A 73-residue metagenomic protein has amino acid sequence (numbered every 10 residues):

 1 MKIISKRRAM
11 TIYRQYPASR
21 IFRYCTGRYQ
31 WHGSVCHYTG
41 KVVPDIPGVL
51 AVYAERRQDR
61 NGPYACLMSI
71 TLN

Functional and structural regions predicted by a protein language model:
I3-R20: N-terminal acidic leader/helix
Y16-N73: Acidic, low-complexity, intrinsically disordered interaction modules
